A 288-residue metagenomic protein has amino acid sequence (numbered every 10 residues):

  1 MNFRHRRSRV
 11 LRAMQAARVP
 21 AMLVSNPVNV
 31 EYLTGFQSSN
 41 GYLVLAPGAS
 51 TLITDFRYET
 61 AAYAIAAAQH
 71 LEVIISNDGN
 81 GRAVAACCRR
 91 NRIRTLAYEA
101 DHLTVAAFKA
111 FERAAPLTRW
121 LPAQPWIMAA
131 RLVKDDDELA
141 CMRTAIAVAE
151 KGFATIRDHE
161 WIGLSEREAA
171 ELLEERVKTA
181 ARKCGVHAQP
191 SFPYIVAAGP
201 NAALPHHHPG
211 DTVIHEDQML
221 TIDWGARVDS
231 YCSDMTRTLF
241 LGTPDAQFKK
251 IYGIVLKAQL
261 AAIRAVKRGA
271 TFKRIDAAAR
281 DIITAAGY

Functional and structural regions predicted by a protein language model:
M1-Y288: Active-site neighborhoods and metal-handling regions in enzymes and metal-associated proteins
